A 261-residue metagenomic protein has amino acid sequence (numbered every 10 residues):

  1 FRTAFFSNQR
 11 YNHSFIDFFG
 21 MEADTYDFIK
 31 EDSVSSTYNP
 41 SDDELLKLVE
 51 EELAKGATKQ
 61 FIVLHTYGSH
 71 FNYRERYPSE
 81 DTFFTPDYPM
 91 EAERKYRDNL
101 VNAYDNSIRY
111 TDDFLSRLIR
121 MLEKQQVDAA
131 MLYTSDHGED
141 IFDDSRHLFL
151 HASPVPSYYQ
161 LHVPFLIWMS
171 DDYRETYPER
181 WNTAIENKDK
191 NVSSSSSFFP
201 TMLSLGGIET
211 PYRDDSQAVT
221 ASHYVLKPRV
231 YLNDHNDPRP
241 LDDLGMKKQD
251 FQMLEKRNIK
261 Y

Functional and structural regions predicted by a protein language model:
F1-E91, S195, P200-A221: Active-site-proximal alpha/beta segments of enzymes that process anionic O-linked groups
Y11, R120-K124, P154-P156, M169-Y261: Membrane-interface soluble catalytic domains
F15-F19, Y73-S79, F142-H147, S153 (+1 more regions): Short aromatic-enriched loop/helix-cap "lid" or pocket-rim segments at secondary-structure transitions that line
K30, E91-L100, Y177-I185: Short glycine/proline-rich turn/loop motifs
L46-E51, D87-M131, D189, S193: A long, amphipathic alpha-helix that forms part of the scaffold/cap immediately adjacent to metal-dependent active
Q60-T66, L115, A129-G138, F165 (+2 more regions): Beta-strand elements within well-structured catalytic alpha/beta cores of enzymes that handle phosphate/sulfate esters
G68-N72, S135-S145, S222-V225: Acidic helix/loop microenvironments that form the catalytic cleft of cell-wall polysaccharide enzymes
E123, V127-D128, Y133-P178: Histidine-centered active-site microenvironments of extracellular/periplasmic hydrolases and transferases
